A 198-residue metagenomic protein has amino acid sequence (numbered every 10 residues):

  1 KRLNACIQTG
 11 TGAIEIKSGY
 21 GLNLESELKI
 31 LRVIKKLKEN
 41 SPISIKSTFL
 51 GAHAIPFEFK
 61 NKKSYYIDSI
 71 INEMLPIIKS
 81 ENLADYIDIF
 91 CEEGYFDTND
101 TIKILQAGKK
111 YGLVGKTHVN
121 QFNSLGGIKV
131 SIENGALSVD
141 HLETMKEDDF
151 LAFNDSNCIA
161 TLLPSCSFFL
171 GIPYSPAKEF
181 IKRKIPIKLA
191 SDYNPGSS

Functional and structural regions predicted by a protein language model:
K1: Alpha-helix-centered segments that form part of catalytic cores
N4-A5, G12-L125: Metal-coordinating catalytic core of metallo-dependent amide/deamination hydrolases
N4-I7, K79-S80, K109, I132-G135 (+2 more regions): Non-catalytic positions within long, well-ordered alpha-helices that form the structural scaffold/packing of enzyme
I7, Y66, P186-K188: Generic detector of bulky aromatic hydrophobic side chains
T9-G10, I45-K46, D192-S198: Ampipathic, surface-exposed secondary-structure segments
V114-G115, S124-S198: Active-site-adjacent C-terminal substructures of enzyme catalytic domains
